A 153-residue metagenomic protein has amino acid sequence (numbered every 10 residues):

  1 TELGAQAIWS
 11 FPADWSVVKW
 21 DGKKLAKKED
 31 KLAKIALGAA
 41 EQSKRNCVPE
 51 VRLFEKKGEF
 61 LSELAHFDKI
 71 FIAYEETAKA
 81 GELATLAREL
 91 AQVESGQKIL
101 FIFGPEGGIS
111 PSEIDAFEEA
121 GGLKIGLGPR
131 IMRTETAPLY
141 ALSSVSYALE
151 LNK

Functional and structural regions predicted by a protein language model:
T1-I72: RNA substrate-binding interface of SAM-dependent RNA methyltransferases
T1-L3, A87-Q92, A116-E119: Short, solvent-exposed amphipathic alpha-helical segments in soluble enzyme and RNA/protein-processing domains
V17-V18, A80, T134: Generic structural signal for helix capping and beta-alpha/helix-loop junctions
G22, A84-T85, E113-A116: Short amphipathic alpha-helical segments
E55-I99: A mid-sequence, solvent-exposed acidic-amphipathic segment
T77-A78, E106, P129-M132: Short, acidic/turn-prone active-site loops that include or flank metal/cofactor- and phosphate-binding residues
S95-A116: A C-terminal functional module that forms or caps the active site or interfaces directly with catalytic machinery
P111-K153: Structured adenosyl-cofactor binding patch, chiefly the S-adenosyl-L-methionine
